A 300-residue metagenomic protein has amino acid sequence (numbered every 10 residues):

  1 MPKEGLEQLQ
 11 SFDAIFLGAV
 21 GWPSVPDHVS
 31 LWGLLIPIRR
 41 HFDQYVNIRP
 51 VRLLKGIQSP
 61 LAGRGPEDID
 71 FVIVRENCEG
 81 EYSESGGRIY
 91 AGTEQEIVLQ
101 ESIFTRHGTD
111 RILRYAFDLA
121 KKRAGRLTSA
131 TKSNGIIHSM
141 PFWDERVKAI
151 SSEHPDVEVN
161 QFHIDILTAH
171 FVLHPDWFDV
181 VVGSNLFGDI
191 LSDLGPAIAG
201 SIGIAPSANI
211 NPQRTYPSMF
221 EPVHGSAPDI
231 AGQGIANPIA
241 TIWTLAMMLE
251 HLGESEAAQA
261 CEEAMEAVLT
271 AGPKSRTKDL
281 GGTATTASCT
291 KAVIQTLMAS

Functional and structural regions predicted by a protein language model:
M1-L99, L186: N-terminal glycine-rich phosphate/adenylate-binding segment common to multiple enzyme folds
Q10-A14, D43-Q44, P66-D70, C78 (+5 more regions): Short coil/turn connectors at secondary-structure junctions
S11-A14, R40-N47, L53, E79 (+8 more regions): Generic secondary-structure signature for well-ordered alpha-helical cores
G56, F162-A169: Short acidic loop-to-helix transition motifs that present clustered carboxylates
T93-D165, W177: Glycine-rich phosphate/diphosphate-binding loop of Rossmann-like nucleotide-binding domains
F171-P273: Glycine-rich phosphate/nucleotide-binding loop
S275-S300: Short, amphipathic C-terminal "tail helix"
